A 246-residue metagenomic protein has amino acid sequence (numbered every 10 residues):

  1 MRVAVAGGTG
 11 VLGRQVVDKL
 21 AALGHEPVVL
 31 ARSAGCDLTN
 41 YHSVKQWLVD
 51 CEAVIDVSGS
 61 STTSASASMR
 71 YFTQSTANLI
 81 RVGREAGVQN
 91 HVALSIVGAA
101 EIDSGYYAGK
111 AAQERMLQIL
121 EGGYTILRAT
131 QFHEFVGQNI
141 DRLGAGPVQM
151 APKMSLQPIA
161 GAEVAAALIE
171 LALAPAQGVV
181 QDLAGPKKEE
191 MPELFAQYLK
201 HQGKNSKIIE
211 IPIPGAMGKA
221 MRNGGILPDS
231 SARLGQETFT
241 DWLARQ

Functional and structural regions predicted by a protein language model:
M1-H25: N-terminal Rossmann NAD(P)H-binding glycine-rich loop of SDR-like oxidoreductase domains
L12, V54, G161-L168, L183 (+3 more regions): Non-catalytic, hydrophobic alpha-helical segments
A21-A86, I96-E101: NAD(P)H-binding glycine-rich loop region in Rossmannoid oxidoreductase-like domains and their noncatalytic homologs
N90, S95, R115-F135: Conserved beta-loop-beta element that borders a ligand/cofactor-binding pocket
T125, Q138-I159, E163: A conserved pocket-lining segment of Rossmann-fold NAD(P)-dependent short-chain dehydrogenase/reductase
E134-A145, L171-Q181, K187, K204-S206: Glycine/proline-rich active-site loop of Rossmann-fold NAD(P)-dependent oxidoreductases
M150-S155, Q181-K188: Glycine-rich Rossmann NAD(P)(H)-binding loop
K188, F195-Q246: Mobile cap/lid helix-loop segments that border enzyme active or cofactor-binding sites and regulate substrate access
